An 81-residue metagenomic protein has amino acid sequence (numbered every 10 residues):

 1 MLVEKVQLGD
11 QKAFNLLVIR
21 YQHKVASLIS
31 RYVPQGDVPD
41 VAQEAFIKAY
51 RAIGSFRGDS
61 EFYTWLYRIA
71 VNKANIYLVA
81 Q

Functional and structural regions predicted by a protein language model:
M1-E4: Intrinsic, short, N-terminal disordered tails of RNA polymerase sigma-factor systems
Q7-L16, A26-E44: Short, charged helix-capping/linker segments at alpha-helix termini
Q11, P39, I53-D59, Y63: A short, glycine- and basic residue-enriched loop/turn that sits immediately adjacent to a domain's principal
L17-Y21, V25, A70: Hydrophobic/aromatic residues within well-ordered alpha-helical segments
D40-I47, S60-N72: Structural recognition of an alpha-helix C-terminal capping motif at a helix-to-coil junction
Y50: Short acidic-aromatic loop segments in the C-terminal HATPase_c
G54-R57, V71-Q81: Arg/Lys-rich amphipathic alpha helix in sigma70-family domain 2
